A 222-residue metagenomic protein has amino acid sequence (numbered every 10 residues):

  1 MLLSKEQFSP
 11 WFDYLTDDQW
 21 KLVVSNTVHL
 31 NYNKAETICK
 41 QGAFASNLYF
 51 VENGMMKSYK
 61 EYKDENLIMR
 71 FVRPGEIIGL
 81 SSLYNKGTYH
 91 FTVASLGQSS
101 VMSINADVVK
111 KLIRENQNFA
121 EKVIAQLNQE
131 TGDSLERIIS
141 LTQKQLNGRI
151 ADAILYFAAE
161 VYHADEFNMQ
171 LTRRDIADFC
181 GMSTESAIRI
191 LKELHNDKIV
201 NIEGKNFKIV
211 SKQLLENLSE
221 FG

Functional and structural regions predicted by a protein language model:
M1-K34, I77-I78, S82-L83: Cyclic nucleotide-binding regulatory module and flanking cytosolic helices
W11, E36-Q98: Cyclic nucleotide-binding regulatory domains
L15, V51, V72-R73, L96 (+3 more regions): A conserved hydrophobic position in a structured secondary element of the catalytic/binding core that shapes
Y59, L80-S81, K111-L112, A153 (+1 more regions): Residues that scaffold the ATP/ADP-binding catalytic core of kinase and kinase-like folds
R70-N128, G132: Cyclic-nucleotide recognition modules
R114, N118-T184: Polybasic "coupling" helices that flank or enter modular domains
F157-G222: Phosphate-/nucleic-acid-contacting segments
